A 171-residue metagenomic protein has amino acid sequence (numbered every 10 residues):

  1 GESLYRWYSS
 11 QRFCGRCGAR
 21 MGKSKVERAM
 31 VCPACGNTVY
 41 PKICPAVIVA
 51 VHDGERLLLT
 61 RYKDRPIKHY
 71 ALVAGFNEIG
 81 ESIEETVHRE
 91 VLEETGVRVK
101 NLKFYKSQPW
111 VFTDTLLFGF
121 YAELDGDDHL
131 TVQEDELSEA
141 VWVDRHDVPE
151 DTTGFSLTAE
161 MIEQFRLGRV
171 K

Functional and structural regions predicted by a protein language model:
G1-Q11, G22-K23, P66-Y70, E134-K171: Nudix hydrolase/Nudix homology domain
E2-I48: Acidic, metal-coordinating catalytic segment for phosphate/diphosphate chemistry, firing primarily on the Nudix
V26, I43-C44, A71, D114-T115 (+1 more regions): Short glycine/proline-enriched turns and hinge-like loops at secondary-structure junctions
A29-L72, F76-N77, R98-V99, A122-L124: N-terminal strand-loop-strand
V47, L116-F118, S138: Change "...and in nucleic-acid phosphodiester-cleaving endonucleases..." to "...and in nucleic-acid processing enzymes
R61-Y62, A74, K103-Q108, L124 (+2 more regions): Active-site proximal loops enriched in glycine and acidic residues that flank catalytic Cys/His/Asp and coordinate
A71-K106, F120: The catalytic Nudix box helix
Q108-T131: Active-site-adjacent beta-strand/loop module that shapes the phosphate/pyrophosphate-binding cleft
